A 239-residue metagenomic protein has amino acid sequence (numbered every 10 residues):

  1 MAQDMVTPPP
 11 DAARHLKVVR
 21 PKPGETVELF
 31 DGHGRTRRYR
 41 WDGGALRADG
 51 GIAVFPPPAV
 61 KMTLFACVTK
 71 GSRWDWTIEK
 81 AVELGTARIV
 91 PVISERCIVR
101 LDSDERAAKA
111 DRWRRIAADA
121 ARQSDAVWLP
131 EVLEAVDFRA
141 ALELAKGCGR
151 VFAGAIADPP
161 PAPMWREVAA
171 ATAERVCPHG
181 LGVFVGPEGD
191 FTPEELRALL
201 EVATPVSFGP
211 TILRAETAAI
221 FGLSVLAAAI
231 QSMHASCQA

Functional and structural regions predicted by a protein language model:
M1-D4, G147, A169-H179, E201 (+1 more regions): Short, low-complexity, intrinsically disordered N-terminal peptides in bacterial proteins
M1-V54: N-terminal positively charged helical leader segments and presequences
V6-T7, A59-T63, G180-L181, L199-F208: Glycine/charged-rich beta-loop-alpha catalytic/anionic-binding loops adjacent to active sites
K22, T36, P57-K61, L84 (+1 more regions): Short connector loops at helix/strand junctions that flank enzyme active sites, especially segments positioning acidic
F55-F152: RNA substrate-binding interface of SAM-dependent RNA methyltransferases
V151-L196, T204-F208: Active-site/ligand-binding-proximal alpha/beta "capping" segment
P193-A239: Structured adenosyl-cofactor binding patch, chiefly the S-adenosyl-L-methionine
